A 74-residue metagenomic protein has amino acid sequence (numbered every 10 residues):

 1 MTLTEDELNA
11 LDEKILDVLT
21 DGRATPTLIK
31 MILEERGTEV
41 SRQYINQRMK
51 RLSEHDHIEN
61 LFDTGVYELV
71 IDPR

Functional and structural regions predicted by a protein language model:
M1-L16: Short alpha-helical segments that sit at the start of domains
L8, N60-R74: Short, cationic-aromatic polyanion-contact patches
L19-R23: Short helix-to-turn junction characteristic of helix-turn-helix DNA-binding domains, especially the helix
A24-L33: Short acidic, hydrophobic short linear motifs in intrinsically disordered regions
N46-K50: Short, hydrophobic-biased segments on the C-terminal half of alpha helices that form "recognition helices"
D56: Glycine-centered, phosphate/nucleic-acid-interacting loop/turn motifs that mediate DNA/RNA or nucleotide
